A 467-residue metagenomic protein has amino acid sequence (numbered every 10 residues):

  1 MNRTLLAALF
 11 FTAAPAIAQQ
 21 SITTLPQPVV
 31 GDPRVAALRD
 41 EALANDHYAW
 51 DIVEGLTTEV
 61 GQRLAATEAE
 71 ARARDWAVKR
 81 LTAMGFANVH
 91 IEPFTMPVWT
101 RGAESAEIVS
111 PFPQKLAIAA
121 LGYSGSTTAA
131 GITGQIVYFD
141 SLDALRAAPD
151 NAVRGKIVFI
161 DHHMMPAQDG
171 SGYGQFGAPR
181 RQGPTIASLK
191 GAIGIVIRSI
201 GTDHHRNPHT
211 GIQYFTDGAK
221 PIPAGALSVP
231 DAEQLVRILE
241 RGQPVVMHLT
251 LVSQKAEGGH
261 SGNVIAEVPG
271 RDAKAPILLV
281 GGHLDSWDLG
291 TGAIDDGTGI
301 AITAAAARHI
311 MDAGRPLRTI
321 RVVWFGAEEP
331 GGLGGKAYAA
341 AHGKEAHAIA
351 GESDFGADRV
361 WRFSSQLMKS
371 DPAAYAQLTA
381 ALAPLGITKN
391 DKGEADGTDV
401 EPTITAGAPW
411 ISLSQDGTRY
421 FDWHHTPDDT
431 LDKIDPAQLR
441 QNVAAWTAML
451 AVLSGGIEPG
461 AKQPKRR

Functional and structural regions predicted by a protein language model:
A13-P15: N-terminal signal peptide c-region/cleavage motif recognized by signal peptidases
S21-A36, L43-N45, E54, T58-D169: Noncatalytic luminal/extracellular "stalk/propeptide" segments of secretory-pathway proteins
P26-T67, N207-I212, D285, I349 (+2 more regions): N-terminal capping segment at the start of a domain
R34, S110-D150, Q213-A293, A305-R308 (+2 more regions): Soluble metallo-hydrolase cores and metallopeptidase-like ectodomains found primarily in the secretory/periplasmic
N45-V60, L64-E70, V78-M84, N88 (+6 more regions): Catalytic-core environment of secreted peptidases
T67, A117-P223, T291, K389: Extracellular/luminal Protease-associated
P113-K115, I222-L227, A232-E233, E240 (+4 more regions): Metal-dependent peptidase/peptidase-like ectodomains
R308, D312, F421-R467: His/Asp/Glu-rich mid-to-C-terminal helical/loop segments that flank catalytic regions of hydrolases
